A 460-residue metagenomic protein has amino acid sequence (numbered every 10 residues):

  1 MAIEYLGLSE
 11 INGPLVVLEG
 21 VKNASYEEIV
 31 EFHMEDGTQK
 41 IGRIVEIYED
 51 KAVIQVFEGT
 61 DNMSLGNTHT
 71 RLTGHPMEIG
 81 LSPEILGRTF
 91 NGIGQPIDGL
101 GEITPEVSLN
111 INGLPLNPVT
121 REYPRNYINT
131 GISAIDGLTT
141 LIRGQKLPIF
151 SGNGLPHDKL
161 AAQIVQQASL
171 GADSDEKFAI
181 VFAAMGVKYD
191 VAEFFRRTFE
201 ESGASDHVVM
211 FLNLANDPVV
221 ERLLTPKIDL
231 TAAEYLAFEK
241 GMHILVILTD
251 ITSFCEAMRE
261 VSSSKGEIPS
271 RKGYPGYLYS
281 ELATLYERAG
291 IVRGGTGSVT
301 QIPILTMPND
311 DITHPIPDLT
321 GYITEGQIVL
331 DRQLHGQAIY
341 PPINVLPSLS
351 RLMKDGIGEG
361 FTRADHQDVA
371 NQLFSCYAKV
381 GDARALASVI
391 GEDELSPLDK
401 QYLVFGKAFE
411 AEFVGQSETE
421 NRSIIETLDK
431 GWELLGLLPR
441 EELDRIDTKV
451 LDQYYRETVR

Functional and structural regions predicted by a protein language model:
M1-E4, E10-T130: Acidic-enriched and Gly/Ser
A2-E4, V16, T38-K40, H75 (+12 more regions): Residue-level detector of functional hotspots within protein domains
I11, F90-G92, N129, I135 (+3 more regions): Short glycine/serine/threonine-biased micro-segments
T70, M77, L81-E84, P96-K146 (+4 more regions): P-loop NTPase nucleotide-binding/switch module
G137-V459: P-loop NTPase catalytic core
